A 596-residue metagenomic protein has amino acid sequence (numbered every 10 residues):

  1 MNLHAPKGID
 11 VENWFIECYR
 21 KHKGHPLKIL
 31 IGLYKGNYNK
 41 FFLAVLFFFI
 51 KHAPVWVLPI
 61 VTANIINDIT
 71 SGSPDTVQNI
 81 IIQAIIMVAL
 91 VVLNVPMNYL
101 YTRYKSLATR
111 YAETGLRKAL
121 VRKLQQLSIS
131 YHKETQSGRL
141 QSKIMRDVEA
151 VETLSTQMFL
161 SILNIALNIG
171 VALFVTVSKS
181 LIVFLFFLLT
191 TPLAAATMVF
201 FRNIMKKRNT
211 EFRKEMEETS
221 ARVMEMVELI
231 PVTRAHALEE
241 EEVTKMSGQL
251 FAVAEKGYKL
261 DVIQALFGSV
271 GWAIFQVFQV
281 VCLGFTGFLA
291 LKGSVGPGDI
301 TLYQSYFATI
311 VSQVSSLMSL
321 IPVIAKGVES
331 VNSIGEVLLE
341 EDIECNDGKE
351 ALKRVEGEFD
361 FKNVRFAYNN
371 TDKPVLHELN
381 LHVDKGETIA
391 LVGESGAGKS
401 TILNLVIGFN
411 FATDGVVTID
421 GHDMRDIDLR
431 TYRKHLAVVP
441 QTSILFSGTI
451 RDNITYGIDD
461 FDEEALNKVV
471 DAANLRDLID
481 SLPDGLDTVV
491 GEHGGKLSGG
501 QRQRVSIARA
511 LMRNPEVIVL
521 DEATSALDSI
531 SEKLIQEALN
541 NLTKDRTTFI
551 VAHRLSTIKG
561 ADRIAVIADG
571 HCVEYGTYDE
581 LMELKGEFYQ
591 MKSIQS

Functional and structural regions predicted by a protein language model:
M1-V55, T70-Q83, Y101-K105, T109 (+12 more regions): Membrane-integrated ABC transporters
F15-K23, L46-F47, P54-N67, L90-S137 (+11 more regions): Juxtamembrane helix-loop junctions of ABC transporter transmembrane domains
K35-G36, I129-S130, R146-S155, F159 (+8 more regions): An intracellular "coupling" helix at the cytosolic face of ABC transporter transmembrane type-1 domains
F41-M97, V177-I182, G293-P297: Transmembrane helix-loop-helix hairpins at lipid-water interfaces of multipass membrane proteins, especially the type-1
T76-Q78, I82, V175-L189, I263-N332 (+1 more regions): Helix-loop-helix
L124, M246, I334, F361-N363: Conserved catalytic Walker-motif region of ABC-type ATPase nucleotide-binding domains
I343-R354: Pre-NBD coupling/linker segments of ABC/ABC-like ATPases
K353-S596: ABC-type nucleotide-binding domain
